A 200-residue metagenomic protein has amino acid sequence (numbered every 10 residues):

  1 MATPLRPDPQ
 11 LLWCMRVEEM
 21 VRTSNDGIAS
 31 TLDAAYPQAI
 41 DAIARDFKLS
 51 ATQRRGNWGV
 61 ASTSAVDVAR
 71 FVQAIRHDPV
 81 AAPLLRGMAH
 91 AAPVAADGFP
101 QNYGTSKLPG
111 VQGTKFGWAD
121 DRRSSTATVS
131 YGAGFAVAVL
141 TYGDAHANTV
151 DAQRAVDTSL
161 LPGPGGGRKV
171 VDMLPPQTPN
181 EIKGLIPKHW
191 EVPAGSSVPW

Functional and structural regions predicted by a protein language model:
M1-P9, M20, V137: Active-site SXXK
P4, M15-R16, I40-D41: Short, flexible segments with low predicted structural confidence
L5, T23, S30: Glycine/small-residue-rich loop that forms an oxyanion/phosphate-binding "nest" at active or ligand-binding sites
Q10-L11, A51: Short hydrophobic/aromatic segments of transmembrane alpha-helices and their interfaces
L12-N25, A35-P37: Acidic helix-start/capping segments at beta-turn-to-alpha-helix junctions
N25-D26, D67: Acidic side chains
T31, A35-W200: Penicillin-recognizing serine hydrolase domain
